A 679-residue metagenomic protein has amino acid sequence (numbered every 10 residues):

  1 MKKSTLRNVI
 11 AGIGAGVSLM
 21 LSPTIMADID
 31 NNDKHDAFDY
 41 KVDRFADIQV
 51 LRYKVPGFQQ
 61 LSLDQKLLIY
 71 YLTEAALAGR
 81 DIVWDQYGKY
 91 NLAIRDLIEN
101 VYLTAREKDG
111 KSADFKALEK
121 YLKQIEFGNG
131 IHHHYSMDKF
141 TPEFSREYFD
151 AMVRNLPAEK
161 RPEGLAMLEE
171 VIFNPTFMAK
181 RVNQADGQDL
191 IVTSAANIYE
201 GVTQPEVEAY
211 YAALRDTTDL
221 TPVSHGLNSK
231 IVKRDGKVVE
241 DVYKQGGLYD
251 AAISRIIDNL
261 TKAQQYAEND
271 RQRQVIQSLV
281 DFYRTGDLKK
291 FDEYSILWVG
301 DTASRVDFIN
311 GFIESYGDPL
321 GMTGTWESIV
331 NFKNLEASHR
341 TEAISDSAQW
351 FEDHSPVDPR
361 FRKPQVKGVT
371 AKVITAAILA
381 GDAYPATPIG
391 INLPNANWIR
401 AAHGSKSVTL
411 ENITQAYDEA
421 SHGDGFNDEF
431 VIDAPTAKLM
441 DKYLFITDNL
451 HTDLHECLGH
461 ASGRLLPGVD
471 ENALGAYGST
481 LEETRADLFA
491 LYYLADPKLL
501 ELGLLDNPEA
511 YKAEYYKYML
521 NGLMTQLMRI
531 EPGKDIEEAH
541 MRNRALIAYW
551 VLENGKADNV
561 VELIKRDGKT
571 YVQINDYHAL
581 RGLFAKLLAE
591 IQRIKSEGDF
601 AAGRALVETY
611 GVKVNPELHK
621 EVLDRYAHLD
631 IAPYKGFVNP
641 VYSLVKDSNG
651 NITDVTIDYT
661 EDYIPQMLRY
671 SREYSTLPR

Functional and structural regions predicted by a protein language model:
D33-L97: N-terminal-proximal low-complexity accessory segments that begin disordered and transition into the first
S62, N269, S479-D496: An active-site-proximal "capping" alpha-helix that borders the catalytic cofactor pocket
V83, L491-I594: Long, well-structured alpha-helical subdomains associated with metal-dependent extracellular/ecto-lumenal hydrolases
K120-D235, V239-K438, L444: Contiguous, non-catalytic segments that form substrate-binding/exosite surfaces or channel walls
A212-A213, D576, L580-R679: Extended, compositionally biased alpha-helical segments that mediate assembly or anchoring
F445-L458: Short alpha-helix carrying the canonical HExxH Zn2+-binding catalytic motif
C457-D470, Y493, P497: Catalytic Zn2+-binding segment of zinc metalloproteases
G463-T484: Post-HEXXH active-site segment of zinc metalloproteases
